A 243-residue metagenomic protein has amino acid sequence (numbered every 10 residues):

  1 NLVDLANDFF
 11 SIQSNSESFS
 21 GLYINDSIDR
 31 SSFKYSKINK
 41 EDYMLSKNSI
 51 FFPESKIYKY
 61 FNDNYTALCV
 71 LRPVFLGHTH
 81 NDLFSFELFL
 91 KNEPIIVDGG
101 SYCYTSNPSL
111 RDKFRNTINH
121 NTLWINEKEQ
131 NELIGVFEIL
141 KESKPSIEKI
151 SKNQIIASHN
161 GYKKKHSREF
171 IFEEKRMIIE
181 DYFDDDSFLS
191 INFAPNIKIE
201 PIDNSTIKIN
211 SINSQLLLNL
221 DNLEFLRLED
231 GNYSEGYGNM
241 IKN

Functional and structural regions predicted by a protein language model:
N1-P94, K149-Q154: Carbohydrate-active enzyme catalytic cores, enriched for enzymes that act on polyanionic acidic polysaccharides
V3, D8-N25, Y104-N243: CBM-like, beta-strand-rich accessory domains located in the C-terminal region of large, secreted polysaccharide-active
V74, Y102-C103: Short, solvent-exposed loop/turn segments at secondary-structure junctions
P94-I95, I125: Hydrophobic "anchor" residues
I96-S101: Catalytic Cys-His active-site segments of thiol-dependent hydrolases/isopeptidases
